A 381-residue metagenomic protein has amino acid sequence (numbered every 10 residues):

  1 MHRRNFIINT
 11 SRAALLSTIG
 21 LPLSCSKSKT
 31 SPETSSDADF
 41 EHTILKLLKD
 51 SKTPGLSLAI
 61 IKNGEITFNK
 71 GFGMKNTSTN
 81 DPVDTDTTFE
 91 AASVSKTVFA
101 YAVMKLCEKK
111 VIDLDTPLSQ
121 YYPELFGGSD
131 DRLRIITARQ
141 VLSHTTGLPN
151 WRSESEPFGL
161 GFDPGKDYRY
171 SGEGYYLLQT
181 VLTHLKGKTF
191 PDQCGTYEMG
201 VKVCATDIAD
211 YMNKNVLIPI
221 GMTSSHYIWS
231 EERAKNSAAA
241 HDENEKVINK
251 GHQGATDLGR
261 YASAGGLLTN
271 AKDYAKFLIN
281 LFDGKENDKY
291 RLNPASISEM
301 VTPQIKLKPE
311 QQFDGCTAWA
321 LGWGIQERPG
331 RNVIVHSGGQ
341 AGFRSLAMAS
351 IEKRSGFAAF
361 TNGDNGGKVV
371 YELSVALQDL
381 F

Functional and structural regions predicted by a protein language model:
H2, C25-G71, K166, H184-K186 (+6 more regions): Catalytic loop of the DD-peptidase/beta-lactamase superfamily, centered on the K-T-G motif and neighboring
N5, V98, P117, Q140 (+2 more regions): Ca2+-coordinating acidic residues in Ca2+-binding motifs
N5-C25: N-terminal export signals
I8, S119-P123, S143, N213 (+1 more regions): Phosphate-coordinating loops and pocket residues in cytosolic domains that bind phosphorylated ligands
N9, E90-S93, N270: Hydrophobic transmembrane-helix microenvironments that flank and shape a buried ionizable site
D50, M74-T206, E232-A255: Active-site-proximal loop and beta-strand segments within enzyme catalytic domains
L133-Q140, G221-A238, K308-L321: Charged/polar, low-hydrophobicity segments characteristic of intrinsically disordered regions and flexible loops
